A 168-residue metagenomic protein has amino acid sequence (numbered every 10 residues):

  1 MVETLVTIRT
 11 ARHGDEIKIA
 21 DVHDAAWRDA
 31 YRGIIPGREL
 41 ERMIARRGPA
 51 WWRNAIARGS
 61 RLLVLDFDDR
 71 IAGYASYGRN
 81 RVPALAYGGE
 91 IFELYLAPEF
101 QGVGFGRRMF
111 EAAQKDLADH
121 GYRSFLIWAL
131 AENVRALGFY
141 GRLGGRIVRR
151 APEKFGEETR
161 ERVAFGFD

Functional and structural regions predicted by a protein language model:
E3-V6, T10-E16, D21-E99, R107-A112 (+3 more regions): Acetyl-CoA-dependent GNAT
V22, H120, R142-L143: Structural motif
S60, R160-A164: Short hydrophobic/aromatic beta-strand or adjacent loop that forms the aromatic wall/cage of a ligand/substrate-binding
A97-E99, V103, A131-E132: Active-site acidic-Proline motif in GNAT/NAT acetyltransferases
G104, R108, R135: Short alpha-helical segment within the catalytic ATP-binding CA
A118-W128: Conserved GNAT acetyl-CoA-binding A-motif
I127-A136, K154-T159: Conserved beta-strand-loop-alpha-helix junction that forms the acyl-donor binding cleft
G141-R149: Conserved acetyl-CoA-binding loop of GNAT-fold acetyltransferases
